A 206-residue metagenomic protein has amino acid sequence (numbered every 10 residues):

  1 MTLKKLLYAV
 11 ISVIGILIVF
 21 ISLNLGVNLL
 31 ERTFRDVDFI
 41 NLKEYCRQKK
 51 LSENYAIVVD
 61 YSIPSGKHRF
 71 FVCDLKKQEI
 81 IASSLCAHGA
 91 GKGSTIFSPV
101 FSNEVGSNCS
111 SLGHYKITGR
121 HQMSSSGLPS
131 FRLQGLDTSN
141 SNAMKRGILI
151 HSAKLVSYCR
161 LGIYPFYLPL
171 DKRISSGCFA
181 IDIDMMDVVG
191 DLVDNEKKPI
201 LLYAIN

Functional and structural regions predicted by a protein language model:
M1-I16: N-terminal Sec-pathway targeting helices
I21-S176, I183-D194, I200, I205-N206: Cell wall/extracellular polymer interaction/catalysis modules
